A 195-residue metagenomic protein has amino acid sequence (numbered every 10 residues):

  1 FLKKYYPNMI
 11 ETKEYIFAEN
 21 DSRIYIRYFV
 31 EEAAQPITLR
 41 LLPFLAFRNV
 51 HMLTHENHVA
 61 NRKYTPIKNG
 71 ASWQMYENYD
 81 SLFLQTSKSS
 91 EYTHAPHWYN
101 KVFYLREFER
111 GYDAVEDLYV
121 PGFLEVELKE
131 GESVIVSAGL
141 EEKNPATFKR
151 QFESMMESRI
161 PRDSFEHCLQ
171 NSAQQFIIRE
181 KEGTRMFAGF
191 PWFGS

Functional and structural regions predicted by a protein language model:
F1-S195: Acidic, mature catalytic/reactive cores of soluble proteins
